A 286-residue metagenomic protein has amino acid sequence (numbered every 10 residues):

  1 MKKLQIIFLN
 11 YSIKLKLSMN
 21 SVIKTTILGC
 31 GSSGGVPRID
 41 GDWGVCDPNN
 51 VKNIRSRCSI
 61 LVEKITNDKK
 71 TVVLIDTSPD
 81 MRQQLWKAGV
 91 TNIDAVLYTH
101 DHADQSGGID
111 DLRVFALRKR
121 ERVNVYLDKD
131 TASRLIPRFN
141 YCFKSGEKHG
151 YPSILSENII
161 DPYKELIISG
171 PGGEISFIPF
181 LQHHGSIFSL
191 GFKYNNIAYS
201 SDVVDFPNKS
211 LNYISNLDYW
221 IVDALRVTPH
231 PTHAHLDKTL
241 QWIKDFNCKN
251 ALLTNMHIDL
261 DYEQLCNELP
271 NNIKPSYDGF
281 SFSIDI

Functional and structural regions predicted by a protein language model:
L4, L15-S200, C266-I286: Binuclear metal-dependent hydrolase catalytic cores
L9-Y11: Short hydrophobic targeting helices and cationic amphipathic motifs that mediate membrane/organellar targeting
D80, H102, V204, L225 (+1 more regions): Catalytic metal-binding/acid-base residues of hydrolase active sites
Y163, P207-I286: Binuclear metal-ion centers of metallo-dependent hydrolases, dominated by the metallo-beta-lactamase
H184-L190, Y194-D223: Active-site-proximal loop/helix segments of hydrolase catalytic cores
